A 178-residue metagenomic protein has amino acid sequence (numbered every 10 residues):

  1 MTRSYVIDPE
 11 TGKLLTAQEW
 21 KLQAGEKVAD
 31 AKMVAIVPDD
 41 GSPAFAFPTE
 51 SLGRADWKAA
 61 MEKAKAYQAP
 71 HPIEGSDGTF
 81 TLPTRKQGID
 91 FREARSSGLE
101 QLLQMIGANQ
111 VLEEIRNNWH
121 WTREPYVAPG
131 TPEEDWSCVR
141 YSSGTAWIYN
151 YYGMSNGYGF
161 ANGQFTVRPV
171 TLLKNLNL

Functional and structural regions predicted by a protein language model:
M1-D77, A161-L178: Short, compositionally biased
M61, K65-T79, R85-Y158, L173-N177: An exposed tryptophan-centered "aromatic clamp" motif
